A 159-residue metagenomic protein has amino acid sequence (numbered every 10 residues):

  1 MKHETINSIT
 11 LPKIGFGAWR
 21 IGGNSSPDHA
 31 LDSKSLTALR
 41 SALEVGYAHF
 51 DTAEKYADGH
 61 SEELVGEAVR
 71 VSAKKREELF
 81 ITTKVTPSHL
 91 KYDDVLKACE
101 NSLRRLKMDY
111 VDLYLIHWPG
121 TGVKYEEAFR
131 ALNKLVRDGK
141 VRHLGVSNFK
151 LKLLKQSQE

Functional and structural regions predicted by a protein language model:
M1-L79, R137: N-terminal binding-site loop/beta-alpha segment at the start of enzyme catalytic domains that lines or forms
G17, D51-A53, T82-K84, Y114-H117 (+1 more regions): A cross-family glycoside hydrolase active-site/sugar-binding cleft signature
W19-K34, T83-D93, G120-V123: Active-site mouth loops of central-metabolism enzymes
E78-F80, R142-H143: Proline-centered loop/turn at the N-terminus of a beta-strand
H89-E159: Glycine/proline-rich, positively charged, aromatic-decorated active-site loop/lid region on the catalytic face
